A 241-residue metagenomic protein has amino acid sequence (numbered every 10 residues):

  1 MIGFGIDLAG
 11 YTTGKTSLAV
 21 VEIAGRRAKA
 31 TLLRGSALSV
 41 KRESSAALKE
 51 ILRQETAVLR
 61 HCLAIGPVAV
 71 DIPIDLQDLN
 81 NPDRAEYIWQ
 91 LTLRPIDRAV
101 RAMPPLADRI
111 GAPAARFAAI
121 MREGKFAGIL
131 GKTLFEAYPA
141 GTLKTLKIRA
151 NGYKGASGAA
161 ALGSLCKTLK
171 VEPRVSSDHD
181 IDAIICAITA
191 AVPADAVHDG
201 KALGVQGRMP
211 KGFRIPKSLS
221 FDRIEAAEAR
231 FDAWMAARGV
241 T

Functional and structural regions predicted by a protein language model:
M1-F4, L8-T241: RNase H-like (RuvC/DEDD) metal-dependent nuclease/polynucleotide-processing core
